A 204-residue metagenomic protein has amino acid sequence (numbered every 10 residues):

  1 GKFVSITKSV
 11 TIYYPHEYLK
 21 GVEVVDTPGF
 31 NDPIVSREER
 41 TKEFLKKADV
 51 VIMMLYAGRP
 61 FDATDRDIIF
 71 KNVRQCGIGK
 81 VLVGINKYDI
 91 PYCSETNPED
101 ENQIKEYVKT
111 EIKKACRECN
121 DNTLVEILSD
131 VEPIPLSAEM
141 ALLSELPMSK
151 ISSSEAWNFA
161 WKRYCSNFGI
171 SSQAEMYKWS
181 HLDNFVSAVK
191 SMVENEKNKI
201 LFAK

Functional and structural regions predicted by a protein language model:
G1-K197: Globular "head" domains of long coiled-coil molecular machines
I200-K204: Mixed-charge, glycine-rich, non-catalytic linkers/tails in nucleic-acid processing enzymes
